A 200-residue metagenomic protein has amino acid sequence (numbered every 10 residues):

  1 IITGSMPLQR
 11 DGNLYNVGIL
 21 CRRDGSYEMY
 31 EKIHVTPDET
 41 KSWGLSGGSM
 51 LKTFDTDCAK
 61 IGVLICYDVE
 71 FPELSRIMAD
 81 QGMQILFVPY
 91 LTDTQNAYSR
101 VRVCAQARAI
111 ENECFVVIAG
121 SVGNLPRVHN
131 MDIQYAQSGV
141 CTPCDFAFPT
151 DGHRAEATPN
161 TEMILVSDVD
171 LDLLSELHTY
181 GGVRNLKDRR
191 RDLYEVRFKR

Functional and structural regions predicted by a protein language model:
I2, E70-E162: CN hydrolase (nitrilase-like) catalytic-core segments centered on the catalytic cysteine and neighboring Lys/Glu
S5-M6: Recurrent small/Gly-Pro-centered beta-turn motifs in extracellular repeat architectures
Q9-Q81, T94-A107, V183: Active-site catalytic loop in hydrolytic enzyme cores
V17, Y27-K32, P149-T158, V166: Residue-level detector of high-confidence beta-strand sites
V17-L20, K52-T53, I118, Q137-V140 (+1 more regions): Short beta-strand scaffold segments in enzyme catalytic cores
G25-E28, F146-F148, L174-S175: Short helix-loop capping/hinge motifs at secondary-structure junctions, enriched in acidic/polar residues
K32-L45, E162-E176: A short, polar/charged loop-to-alpha-helix boundary motif
V169-R200: A short C-terminal boundary segment appended to hydrolase-like catalytic domains
